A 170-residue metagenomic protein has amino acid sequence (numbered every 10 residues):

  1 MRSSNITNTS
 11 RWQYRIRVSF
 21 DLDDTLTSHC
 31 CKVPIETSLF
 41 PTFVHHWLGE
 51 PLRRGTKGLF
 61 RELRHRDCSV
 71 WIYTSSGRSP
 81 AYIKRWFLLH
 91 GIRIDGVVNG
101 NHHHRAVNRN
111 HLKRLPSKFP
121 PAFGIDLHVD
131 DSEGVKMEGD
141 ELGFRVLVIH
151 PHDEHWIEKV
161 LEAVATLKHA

Functional and structural regions predicted by a protein language model:
M1-A106: Alpha-helical substrate-recognition element adjacent to the catalytic core
L52-T56, H111-K113, S132: Amphipathic coiled-coil/heptad-repeat helices and related helical stalk/stem segments that mediate oligomerization
L88-G91, V146-L147, A165-L167: Short, hinge-like loop/turn segments at secondary-structure boundaries
V97-F123: Donor nucleotide-activated moiety binding/catalytic core segment of transferases that use nucleotide-activated donors
H104-N110, H155-V164: Short, charged, surface-exposed secondary-structure boundary motifs
S117-P121, K159-A170: Short amphipathic alpha-helix with an adjacent loop that forms part of the alpha/beta core around
F123-E162: Acidic, Mg2+-coordinating phosphoryl-transfer loop and its flanking beta/alpha structural elements, shared across
